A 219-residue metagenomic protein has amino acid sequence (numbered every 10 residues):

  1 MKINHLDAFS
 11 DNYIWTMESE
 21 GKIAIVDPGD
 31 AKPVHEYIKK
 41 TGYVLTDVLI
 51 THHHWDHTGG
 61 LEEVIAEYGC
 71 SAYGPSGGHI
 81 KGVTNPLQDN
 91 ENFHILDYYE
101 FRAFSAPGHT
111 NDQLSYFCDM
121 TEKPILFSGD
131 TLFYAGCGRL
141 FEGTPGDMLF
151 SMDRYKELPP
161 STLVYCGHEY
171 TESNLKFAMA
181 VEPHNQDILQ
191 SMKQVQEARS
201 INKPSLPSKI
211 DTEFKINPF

Functional and structural regions predicted by a protein language model:
M1-Y43, Y116-G129: Conserved beta-strand hairpin/beta-sheet module of binuclear metal-dependent hydrolase folds, prominently
W15-E18, N92-T121, I125, E157: Core dinuclear metal-dependent hydrolase active-site scaffold
M17, D27, H52, V64 (+7 more regions): Divalent metal-coordination and catalytic microenvironments
I23, D30-S105, P124, Q194: Active-site HxH/HxHxD metal-binding segment of metal-dependent hydrolases
P28-D30, H53, G77-G78, H109-T110 (+3 more regions): Active-site metal-binding loops of divalent metal-dependent hydrolases
G136-T162: Active-site-adjacent loop/tail segments of enzyme domains
D153-L163, E172-F219: Accessory terminal helices/loops
